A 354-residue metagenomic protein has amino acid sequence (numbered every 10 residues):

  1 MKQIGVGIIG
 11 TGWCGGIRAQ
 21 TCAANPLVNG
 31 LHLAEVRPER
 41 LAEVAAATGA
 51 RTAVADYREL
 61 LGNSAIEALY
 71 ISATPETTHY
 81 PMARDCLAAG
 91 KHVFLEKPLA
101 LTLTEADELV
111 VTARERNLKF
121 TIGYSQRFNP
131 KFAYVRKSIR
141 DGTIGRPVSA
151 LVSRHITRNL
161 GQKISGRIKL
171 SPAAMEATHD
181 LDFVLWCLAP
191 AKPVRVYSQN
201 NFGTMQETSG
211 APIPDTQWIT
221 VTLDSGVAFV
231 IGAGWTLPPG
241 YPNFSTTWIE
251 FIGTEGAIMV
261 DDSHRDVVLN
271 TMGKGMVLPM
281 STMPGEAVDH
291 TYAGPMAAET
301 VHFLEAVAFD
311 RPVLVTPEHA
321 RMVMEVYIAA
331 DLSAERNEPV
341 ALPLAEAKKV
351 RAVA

Functional and structural regions predicted by a protein language model:
M1, I8, A68, A73 (+3 more regions): C-terminal helix-rich "cap/oligomerization" subdomain common to oxidoreductases
M1-T48, S72, V184: N-terminal Rossmann-like dinucleotide-binding module
T48-T112: Beta-loop-alpha module in the N-terminal Rossmann-like domain of NAD(P)-dependent dehydrogenases, especially those
S72-A73, C187, G232, G253: Short, well-ordered coil/turn residues at beta-beta hairpins and beta-strand->alpha-helix junctions within
F94-L95, F120-I122, V260: Hydrophobic residues in well-ordered beta-strands that form the structural core
A100-K163, L170: A contiguous active-site-proximal alpha/beta segment in oxidoreductase catalytic domains
L160-F244, E318: Rossmann-like dinucleotide-binding domain that binds NAD(P)(H)
S209, D224-A298: NAD(P)-dinucleotide binding in Rossmann-like oxidoreductases
